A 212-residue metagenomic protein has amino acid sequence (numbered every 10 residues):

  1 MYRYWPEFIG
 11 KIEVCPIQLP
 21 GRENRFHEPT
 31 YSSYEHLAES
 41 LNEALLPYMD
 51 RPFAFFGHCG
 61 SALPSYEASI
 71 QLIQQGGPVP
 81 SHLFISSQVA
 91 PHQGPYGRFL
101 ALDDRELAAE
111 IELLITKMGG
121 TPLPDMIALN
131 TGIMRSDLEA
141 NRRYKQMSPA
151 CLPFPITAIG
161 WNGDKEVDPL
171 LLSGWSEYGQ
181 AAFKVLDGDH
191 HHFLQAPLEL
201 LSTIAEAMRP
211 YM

Functional and structural regions predicted by a protein language model:
M1-F56, G60-M212: Non-catalytic, mobile gating and regulatory segments of ester bond hydrolases
